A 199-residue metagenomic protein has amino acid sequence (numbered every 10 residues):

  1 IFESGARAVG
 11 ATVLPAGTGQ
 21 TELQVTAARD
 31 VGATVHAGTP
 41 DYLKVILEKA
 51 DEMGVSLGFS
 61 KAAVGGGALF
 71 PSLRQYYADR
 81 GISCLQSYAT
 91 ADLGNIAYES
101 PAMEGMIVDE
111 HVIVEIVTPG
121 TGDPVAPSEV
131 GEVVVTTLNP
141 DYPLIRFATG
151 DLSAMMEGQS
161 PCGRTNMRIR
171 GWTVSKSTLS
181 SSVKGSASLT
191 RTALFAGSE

Functional and structural regions predicted by a protein language model:
F2-G5, Y76: Short, aromatic/basic amphipathic alpha-helical patches
S4-L14, T34: A short helix-loop-beta submotif of the ANL/AMP-binding
P15-E199: Active-site glycine/GP-rich loop and adjacent strand/helix microenvironment that borders small-molecule binding pockets
